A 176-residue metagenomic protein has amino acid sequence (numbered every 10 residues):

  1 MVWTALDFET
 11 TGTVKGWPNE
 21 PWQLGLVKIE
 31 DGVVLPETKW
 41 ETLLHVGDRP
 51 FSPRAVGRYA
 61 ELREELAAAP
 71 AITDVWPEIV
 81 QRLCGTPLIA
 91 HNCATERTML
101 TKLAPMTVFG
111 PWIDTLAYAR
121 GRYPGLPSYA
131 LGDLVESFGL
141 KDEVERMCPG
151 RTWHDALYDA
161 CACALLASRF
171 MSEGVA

Functional and structural regions predicted by a protein language model:
M1-G110, G125, D133-L140, C148-G150: Conserved non-catalytic scaffold segment of RNase H-like nuclease domains
F8-T10, R97, T115, A156 (+1 more regions): Generic detector of well-ordered alpha-helical packing
T107, Y123-L126, F170-A176: Short helix-capping/linker segments at secondary-structure and domain boundaries
V108-R120: Conserved beta-strand -> loop -> alpha-helix junction used to position metal-binding or nucleic-acid-contacting
Y129: S-adenosyl-L-methionine-dependent methyltransferase catalytic core, i.e., the SAM/SAH-binding region
V135, L157, C161-A176: Acidic two-metal-ion nuclease catalytic site recognized across multiple nuclease folds, prominently DnaQ/RNase D-T
C148-Y158: A short glycine-threonine-serine/GTX helix/turn-capping micro-motif
